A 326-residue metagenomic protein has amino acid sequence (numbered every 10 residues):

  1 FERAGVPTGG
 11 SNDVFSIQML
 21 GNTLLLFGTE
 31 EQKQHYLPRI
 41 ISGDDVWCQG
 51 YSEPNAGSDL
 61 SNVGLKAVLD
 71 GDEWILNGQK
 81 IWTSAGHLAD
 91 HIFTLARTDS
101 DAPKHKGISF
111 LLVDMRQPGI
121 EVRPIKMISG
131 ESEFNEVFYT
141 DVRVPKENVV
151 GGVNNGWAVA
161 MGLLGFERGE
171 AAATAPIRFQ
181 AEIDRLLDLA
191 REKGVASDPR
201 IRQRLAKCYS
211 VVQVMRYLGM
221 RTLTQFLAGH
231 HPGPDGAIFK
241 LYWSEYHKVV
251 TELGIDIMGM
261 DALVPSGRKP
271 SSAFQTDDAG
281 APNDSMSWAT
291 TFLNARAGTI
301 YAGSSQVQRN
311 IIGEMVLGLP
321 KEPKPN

Functional and structural regions predicted by a protein language model:
F1-Q34, P38-G43, A85-H91, V212 (+5 more regions): Internal helix-loop-helix
G10, I120-Y217, G298: Glycine-rich beta->alpha junctions and the first turn(s) of the following alpha-helix
M19, G156-A172, D261-N326: Glycine-rich phosphate/cofactor-binding loops in nucleotide/flavin-utilizing enzymes
G43-Y51, L95: A short, Trp-centered hydrophobic/proline-enriched beta-strand micro-motif
G57, I81-G86, I128-S129, A297-S304: Glycine-rich phosphate/pyrophosphate-binding beta-alpha loops
L65-V68: A structural signal for short hydrophobic beta-strand segments in well-ordered beta-sheet cores
D72-E73, N77-R123: A short core secondary-structure module
A196-R202, Q213-T276: C-terminal helix-coil-helix/basic helical segment that borders enzyme active sites and/or dimer interfaces and provides
